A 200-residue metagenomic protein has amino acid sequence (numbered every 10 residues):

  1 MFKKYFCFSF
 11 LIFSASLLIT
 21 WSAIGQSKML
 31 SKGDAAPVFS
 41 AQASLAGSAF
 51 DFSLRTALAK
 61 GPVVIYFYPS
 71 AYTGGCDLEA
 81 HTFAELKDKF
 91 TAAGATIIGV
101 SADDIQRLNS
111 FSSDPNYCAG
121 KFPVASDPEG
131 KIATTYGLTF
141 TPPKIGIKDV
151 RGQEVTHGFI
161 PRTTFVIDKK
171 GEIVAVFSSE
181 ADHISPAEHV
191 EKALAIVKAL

Functional and structural regions predicted by a protein language model:
M1-L11: Bacterial N-terminal signal peptides that target proteins for export
F2, W21-I24: General N-terminal leader/first-domain-start detector
S9-T20: Bacterial N-terminal signal peptides
A23-L200: Chalcogenol-based redox active-site neighborhoods
